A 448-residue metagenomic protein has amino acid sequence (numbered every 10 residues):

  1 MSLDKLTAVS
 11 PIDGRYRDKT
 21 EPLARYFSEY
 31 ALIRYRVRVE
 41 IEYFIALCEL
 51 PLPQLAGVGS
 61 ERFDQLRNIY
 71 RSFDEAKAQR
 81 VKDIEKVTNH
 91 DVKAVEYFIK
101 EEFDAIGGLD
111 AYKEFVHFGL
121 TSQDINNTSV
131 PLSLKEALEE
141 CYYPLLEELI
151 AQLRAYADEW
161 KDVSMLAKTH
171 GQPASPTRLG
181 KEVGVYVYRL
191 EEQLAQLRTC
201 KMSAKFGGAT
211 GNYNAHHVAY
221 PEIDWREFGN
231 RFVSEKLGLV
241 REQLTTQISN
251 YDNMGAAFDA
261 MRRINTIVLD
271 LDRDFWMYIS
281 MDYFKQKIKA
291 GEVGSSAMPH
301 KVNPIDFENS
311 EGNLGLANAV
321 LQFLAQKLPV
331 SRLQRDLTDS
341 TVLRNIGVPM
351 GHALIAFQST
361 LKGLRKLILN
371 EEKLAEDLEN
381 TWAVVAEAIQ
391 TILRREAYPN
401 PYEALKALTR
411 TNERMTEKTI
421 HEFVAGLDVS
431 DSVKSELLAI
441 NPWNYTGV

Functional and structural regions predicted by a protein language model:
M1-R34, V39, E85-N89, D282-Y283 (+1 more regions): Glycine-rich cofactor/substrate-binding loops
S2-Y213, Y220, D224-F232, G294 (+5 more regions): A helix-coil-helix interface module used to build multimeric assemblies and to scaffold catalytic/cofactor sites
E42-L47, F98, E102, A137 (+17 more regions): Generic, well-ordered alpha-helical scaffold segments in large soluble proteins
L52, W276, R365-I368: Juxtamembrane transmembrane-helix termini
K135-Y143, E147-I150, R154, G184-V187 (+7 more regions): Short amphipathic alpha-helical segments with heptad-repeat character
Y156, W160-V163, L197-C200, A204 (+6 more regions): Hydrophobic stripe of amphipathic alpha-helices that form coiled-coil interfaces
Q193, V240, T246-R332: Glycine-rich anion/phosphate-binding loop at the beta-strand->alpha-helix junction
I223-Q247, Y251: Active-site-adjacent "gating/activation" loops or surface patches in catalytic cores
